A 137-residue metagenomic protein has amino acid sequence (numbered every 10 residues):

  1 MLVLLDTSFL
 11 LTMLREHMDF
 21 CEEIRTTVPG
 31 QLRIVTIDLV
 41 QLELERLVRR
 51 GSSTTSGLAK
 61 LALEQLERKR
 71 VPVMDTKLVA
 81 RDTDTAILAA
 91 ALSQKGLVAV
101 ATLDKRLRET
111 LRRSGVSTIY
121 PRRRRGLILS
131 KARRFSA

Functional and structural regions predicted by a protein language model:
M1-R70: Domain-level signal for Mg2+-assisted phosphodiester chemistry and nucleotide/NA-binding surfaces in nucleic-acid
V40-A137: Nuclease catalytic cores that cleave nucleic-acid phosphodiester bonds, predominantly acidic two-metal-ion
